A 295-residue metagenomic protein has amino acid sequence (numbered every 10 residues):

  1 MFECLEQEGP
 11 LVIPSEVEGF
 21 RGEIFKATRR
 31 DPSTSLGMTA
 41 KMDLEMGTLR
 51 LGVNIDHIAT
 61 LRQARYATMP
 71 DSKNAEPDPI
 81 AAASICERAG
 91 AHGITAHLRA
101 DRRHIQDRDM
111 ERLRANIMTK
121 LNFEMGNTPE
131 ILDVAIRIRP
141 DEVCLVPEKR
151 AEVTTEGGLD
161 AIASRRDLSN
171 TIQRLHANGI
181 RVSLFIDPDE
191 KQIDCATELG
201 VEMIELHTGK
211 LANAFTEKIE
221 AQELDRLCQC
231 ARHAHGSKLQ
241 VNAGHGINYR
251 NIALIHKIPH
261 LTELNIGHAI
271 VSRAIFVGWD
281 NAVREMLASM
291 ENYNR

Functional and structural regions predicted by a protein language model:
E6-V12, E16-E23, R29-R30, G37-K41 (+1 more regions): A cross-taxon signal for low-complexity, glycine/charged-rich
D43-E124, T128, I136-P140, C195: Conserved N-terminal beta1-alpha1 strand-loop-helix module at the mouth
L49-I55, I94-A96, L121-F123, V143-L145 (+4 more regions): Hydrophobic faces of well-ordered beta-strands that scaffold small-molecule active sites in alpha/beta enzyme cores
H92-R112, P147-D160, T208-I219: Glycine-rich, proline-tolerant flexible connector loops at the mouths of alpha/beta enzymes
P129-R137, D189-E198, I247-L261: Catalytic cores of alpha/beta
L145-E152, I204-F215, L261-W279: Glycine-rich phosphate-binding active-site loops on the catalytic face of alpha/beta enzymes
R150, R181-A234: Histidine/lysine/aspartate-rich catalytic loop segments that bind and position anionic ligands
T216, E220, R273-N294: C-terminal helical cap(s) of enzyme catalytic domains, especially alpha/beta-barrels
